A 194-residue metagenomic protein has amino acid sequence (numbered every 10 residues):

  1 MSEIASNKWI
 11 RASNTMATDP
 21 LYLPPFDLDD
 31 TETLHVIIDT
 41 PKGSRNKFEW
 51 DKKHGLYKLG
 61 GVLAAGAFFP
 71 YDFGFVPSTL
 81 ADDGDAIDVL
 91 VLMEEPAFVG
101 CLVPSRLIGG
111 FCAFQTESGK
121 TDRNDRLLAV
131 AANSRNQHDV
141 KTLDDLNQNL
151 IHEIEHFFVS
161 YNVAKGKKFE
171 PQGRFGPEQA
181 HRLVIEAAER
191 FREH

Functional and structural regions predicted by a protein language model:
S2-H194: Hydrophobic N-terminal alpha-helices or hydrophobic patches in metabolic proteins across all domains of life
